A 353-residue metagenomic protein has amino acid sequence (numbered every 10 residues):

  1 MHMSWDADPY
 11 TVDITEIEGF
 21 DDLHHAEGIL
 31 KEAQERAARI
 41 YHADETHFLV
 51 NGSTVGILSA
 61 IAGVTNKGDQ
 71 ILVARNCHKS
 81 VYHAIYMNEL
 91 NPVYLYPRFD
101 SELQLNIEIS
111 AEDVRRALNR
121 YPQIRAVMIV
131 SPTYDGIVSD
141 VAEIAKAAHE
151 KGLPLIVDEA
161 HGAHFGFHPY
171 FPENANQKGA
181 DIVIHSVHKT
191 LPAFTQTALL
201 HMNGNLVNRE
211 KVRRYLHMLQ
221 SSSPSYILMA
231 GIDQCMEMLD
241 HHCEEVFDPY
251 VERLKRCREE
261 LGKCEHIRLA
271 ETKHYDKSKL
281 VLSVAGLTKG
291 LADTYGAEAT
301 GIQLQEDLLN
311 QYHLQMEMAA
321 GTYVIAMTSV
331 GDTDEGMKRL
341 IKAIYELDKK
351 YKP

Functional and structural regions predicted by a protein language model:
M1-Y41: Glycine-rich phosphate-binding segment of PLP-dependent enzymes
S4, D13, H25, I40-A43 (+1 more regions): Conserved PLP-enzyme active-site core in the AAT-like
F20, H47-L49, V127-V130, I325-S329: Short glycine-rich or small-residue beta-strand-to-loop segments that form or flank ligand, phosphate, metal/Fe-S
A33-Q34, D44-V50: Short N-terminal amphipathic alpha-helices
Q34, P172, Q305: Generic structural marker for isolated residues within well-ordered, non-membrane alpha-helices of soluble domains
L49-N51, L95, A319: Conserved beta-strand termini and adjacent loop/short-helix elements that scaffold enzyme active sites in alpha/beta
R256-P353: Conserved C-terminal alpha-helix-loop-beta "cap" of PLP-dependent enzymes that closes/shapes the active-site mouth
